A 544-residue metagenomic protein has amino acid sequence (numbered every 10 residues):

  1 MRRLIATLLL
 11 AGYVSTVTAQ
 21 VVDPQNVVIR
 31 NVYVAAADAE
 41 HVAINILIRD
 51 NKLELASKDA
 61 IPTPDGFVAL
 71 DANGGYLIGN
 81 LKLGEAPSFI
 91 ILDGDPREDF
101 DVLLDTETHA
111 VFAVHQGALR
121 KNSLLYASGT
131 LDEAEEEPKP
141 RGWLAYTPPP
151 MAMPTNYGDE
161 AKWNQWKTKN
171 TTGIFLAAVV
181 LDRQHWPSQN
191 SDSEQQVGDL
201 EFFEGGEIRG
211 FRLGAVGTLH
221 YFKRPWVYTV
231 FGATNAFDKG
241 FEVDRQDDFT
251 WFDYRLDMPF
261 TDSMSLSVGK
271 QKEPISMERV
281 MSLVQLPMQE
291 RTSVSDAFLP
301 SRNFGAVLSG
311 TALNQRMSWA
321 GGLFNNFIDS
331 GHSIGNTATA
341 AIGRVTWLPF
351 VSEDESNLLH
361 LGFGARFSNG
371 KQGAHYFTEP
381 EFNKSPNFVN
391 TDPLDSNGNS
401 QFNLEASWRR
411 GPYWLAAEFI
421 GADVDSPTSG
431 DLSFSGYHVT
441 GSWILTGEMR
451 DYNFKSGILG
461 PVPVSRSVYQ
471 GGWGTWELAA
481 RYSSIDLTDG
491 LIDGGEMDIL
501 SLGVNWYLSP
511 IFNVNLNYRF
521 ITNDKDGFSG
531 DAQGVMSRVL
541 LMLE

Functional and structural regions predicted by a protein language model:
M1-L4: Positively charged n-region of N-terminal signal peptides that target proteins for export
A6-T16: Bacterial N-terminal signal peptides
V21-Q25, D38-I78: Histidine-rich, glycine-flanked metal-binding segment
R30-A35, L83-R97, S483-L487: C-terminal helical cap
L47-D50, A69, H109, L125-D182 (+2 more regions): N-terminal periplasmic/intermembrane-space "pro-region" immediately following the signal or transit peptide
A86-L125: C-terminal cap of metal-dependent C-N hydrolases
L144-A152, P187, D199-L200, N357 (+2 more regions): Outer-membrane beta-barrel pore domains
K162-P187, L200-G370, F434-Q470, E477-A479 (+1 more regions): Outer membrane beta-barrel
